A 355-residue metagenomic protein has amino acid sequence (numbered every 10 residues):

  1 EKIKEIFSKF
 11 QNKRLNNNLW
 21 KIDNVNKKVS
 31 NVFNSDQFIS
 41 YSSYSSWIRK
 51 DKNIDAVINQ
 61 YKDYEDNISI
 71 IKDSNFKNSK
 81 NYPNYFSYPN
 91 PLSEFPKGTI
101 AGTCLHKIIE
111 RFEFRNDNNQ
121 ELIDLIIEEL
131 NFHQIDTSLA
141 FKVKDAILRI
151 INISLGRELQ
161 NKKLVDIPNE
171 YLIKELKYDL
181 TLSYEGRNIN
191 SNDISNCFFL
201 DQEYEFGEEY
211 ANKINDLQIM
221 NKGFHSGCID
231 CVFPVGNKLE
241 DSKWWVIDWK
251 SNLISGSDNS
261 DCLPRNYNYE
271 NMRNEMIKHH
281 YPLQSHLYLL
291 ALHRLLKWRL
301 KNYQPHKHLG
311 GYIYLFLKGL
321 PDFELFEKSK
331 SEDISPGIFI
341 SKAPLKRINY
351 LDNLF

Functional and structural regions predicted by a protein language model:
E1-F355: Structural signature of nuclease core domains in nucleic-acid processing machines
